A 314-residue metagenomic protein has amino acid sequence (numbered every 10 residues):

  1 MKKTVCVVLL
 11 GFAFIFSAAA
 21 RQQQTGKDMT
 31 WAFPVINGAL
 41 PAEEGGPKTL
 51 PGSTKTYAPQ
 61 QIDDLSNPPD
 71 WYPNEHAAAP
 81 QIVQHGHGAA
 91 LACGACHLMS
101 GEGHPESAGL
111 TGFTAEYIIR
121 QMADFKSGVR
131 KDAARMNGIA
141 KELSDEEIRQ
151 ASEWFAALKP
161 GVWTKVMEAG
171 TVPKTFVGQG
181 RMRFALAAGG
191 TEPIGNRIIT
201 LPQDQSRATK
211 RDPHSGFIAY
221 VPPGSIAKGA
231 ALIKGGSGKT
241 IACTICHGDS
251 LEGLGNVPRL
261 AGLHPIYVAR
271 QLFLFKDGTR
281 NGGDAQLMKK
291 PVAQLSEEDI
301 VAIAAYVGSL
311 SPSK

Functional and structural regions predicted by a protein language model:
M1-T4: Positively charged n-region of N-terminal signal peptides that target proteins for export
V7-I15: Bacterial N-terminal signal peptides
R21-L91, A95, K131-I241, D277-K314: Flexible coil segments in periplasmic/lumen-exposed cytochrome c-class electron-transfer proteins
G94, T111, T244, P258-A261: Cys/His/Pro-rich metal-binding microdomains
M99, D249: Cys/His-rich metal-chelating microdomains
E102-G103, E252-G253: Short, non-ligating residues that shape and space the ligands of small metal-coordination modules and catalytic
T111-N137, D145, A261-F273, D277-Q286: Extended intrinsically disordered, low-complexity coil regions enriched in Ser, Thr, Gly, Ala and often Pro
P258, I266, E297-E298: Copper-binding active sites and cupredoxin-like electron-transfer domains, recognizing His/Cys-rich ligand loops
